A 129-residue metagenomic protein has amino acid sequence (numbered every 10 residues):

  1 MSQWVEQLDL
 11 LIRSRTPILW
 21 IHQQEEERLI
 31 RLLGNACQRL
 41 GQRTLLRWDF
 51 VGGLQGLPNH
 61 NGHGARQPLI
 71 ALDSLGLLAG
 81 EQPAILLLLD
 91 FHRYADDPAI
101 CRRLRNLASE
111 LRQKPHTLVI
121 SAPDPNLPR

Functional and structural regions predicted by a protein language model:
M1-R129: ATP/nucleotide-binding catalytic cores
